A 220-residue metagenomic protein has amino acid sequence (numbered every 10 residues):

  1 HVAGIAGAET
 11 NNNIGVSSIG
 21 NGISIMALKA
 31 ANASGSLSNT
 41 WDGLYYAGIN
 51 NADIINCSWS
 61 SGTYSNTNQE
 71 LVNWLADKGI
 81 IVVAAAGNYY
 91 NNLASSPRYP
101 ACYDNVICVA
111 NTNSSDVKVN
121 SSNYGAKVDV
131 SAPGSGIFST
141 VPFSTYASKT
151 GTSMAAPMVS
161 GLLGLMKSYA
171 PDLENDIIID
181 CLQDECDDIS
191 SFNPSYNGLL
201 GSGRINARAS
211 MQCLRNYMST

Functional and structural regions predicted by a protein language model:
H1-G15, M26-L37, L93, K149-T150: Active-site-proximal loop motif in hydrolases
H1-G22, Y45-N50, S114, L165-L173: Flexible, small-residue-rich helix->loop connector segments that border functional cores
T10-N12, A31-S34, S60, Y89-Y90 (+5 more regions): Acidic glycine-/aspartate-rich tracts in secreted/extracellular proteins
S17, T40, N111-M154, S190: Catalytic-core environment of secreted peptidases
A27, N39-W59, S65-L71, K78 (+4 more regions): C-terminal subdomain of the subtilisin-like protease fold in secreted/lumenal serine endopeptidases
L28-K29, N56-S60, A85-A86, A110-N111 (+2 more regions): A cross-family glycoside hydrolase active-site/sugar-binding cleft signature
N88-V106: Glycine-rich, charge-decorated loop segments at or immediately adjacent to ligand/cofactor-binding or catalytic sites
K127, M154-M166: Active-site-proximal alpha-helical segments within enzyme catalytic domains
